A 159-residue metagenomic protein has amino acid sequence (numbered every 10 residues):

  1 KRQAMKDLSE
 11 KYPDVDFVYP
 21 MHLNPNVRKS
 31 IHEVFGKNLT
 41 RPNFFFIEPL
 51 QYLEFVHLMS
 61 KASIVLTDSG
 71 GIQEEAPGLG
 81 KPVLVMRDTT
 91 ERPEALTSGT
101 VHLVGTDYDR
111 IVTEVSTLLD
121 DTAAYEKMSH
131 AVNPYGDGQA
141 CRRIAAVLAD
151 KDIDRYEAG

Functional and structural regions predicted by a protein language model:
K1-V15, Y19, P25-G159: Nucleotide-activated sugar donor-binding and catalytic core shared by glycosyltransferases and related lipid-linked
